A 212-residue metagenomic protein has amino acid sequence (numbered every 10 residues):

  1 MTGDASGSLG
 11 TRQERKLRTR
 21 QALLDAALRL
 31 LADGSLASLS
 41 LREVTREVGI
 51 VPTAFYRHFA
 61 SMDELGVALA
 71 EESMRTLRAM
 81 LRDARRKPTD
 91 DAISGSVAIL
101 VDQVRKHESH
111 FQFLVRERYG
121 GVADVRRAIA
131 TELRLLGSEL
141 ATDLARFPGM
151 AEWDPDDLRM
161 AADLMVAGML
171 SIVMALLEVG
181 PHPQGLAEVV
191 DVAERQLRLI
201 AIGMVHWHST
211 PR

Functional and structural regions predicted by a protein language model:
M1-R18, H208-R212: N-terminal intrinsically disordered/low-complexity leader segments
S8, D33, L69-S96, F111-Q112 (+1 more regions): Amphipathic alpha-helical linker/stalk segments
R15-A27, V44, L69-L77: Generic hydrophobic, amphipathic alpha-helix propensity
A22, L30-E64, A68: Helix-turn-helix
L31, F59, D63-S73, M80 (+3 more regions): Alpha-helical DNA-contacting segments of helix-turn-helix folds
R82-S109, P155-L158, V190: Hydrophobic alpha-helical connector segments
K106-D124, A141, M174-E178: Amphipathic alpha-helical segments used for helix-helix packing
A123-G149, R159-A175, A187, D191-I202: Amphipathic alpha-helical packing segments from all-alpha helical-bundle domains
